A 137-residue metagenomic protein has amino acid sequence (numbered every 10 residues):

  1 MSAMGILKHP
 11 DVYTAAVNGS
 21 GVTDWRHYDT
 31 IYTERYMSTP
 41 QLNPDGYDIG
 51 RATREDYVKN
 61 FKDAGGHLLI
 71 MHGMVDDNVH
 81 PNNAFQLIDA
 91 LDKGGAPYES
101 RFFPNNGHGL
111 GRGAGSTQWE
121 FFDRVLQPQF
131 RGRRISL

Functional and structural regions predicted by a protein language model:
M1-L137: Active-site-proximal cap/loop segments of hydrolase catalytic domains
